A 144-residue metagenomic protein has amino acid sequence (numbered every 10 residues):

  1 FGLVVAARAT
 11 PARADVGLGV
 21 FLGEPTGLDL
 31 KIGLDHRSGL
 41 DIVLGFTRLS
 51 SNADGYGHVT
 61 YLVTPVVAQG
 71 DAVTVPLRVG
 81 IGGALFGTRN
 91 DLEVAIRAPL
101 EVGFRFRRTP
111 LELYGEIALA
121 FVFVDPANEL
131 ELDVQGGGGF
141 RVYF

Functional and structural regions predicted by a protein language model:
F1-A14: Cleavable N-terminal export/targeting peptides
A9, P25, L119-F121: Proline-rich low-complexity regions
A14, L22-T26, S51-G57, V75 (+2 more regions): Residues that define the transmembrane beta-barrel architecture of outer-membrane proteins
D15, F46-T47, F123-P126: Extracellular loop and loop/strand-boundary signature of outer-membrane beta-barrel proteins
V16-G45: Long, hydrophobic N-terminal alpha-helical segment
L34-I117: Gram-negative (and chloroplast) outer-membrane scaffold detector with strong preference for beta-barrel transmembrane
S51, R107-F144: Predominantly the C-terminal beta-signal and adjacent terminal strand-loop region of outer-membrane beta-barrel
